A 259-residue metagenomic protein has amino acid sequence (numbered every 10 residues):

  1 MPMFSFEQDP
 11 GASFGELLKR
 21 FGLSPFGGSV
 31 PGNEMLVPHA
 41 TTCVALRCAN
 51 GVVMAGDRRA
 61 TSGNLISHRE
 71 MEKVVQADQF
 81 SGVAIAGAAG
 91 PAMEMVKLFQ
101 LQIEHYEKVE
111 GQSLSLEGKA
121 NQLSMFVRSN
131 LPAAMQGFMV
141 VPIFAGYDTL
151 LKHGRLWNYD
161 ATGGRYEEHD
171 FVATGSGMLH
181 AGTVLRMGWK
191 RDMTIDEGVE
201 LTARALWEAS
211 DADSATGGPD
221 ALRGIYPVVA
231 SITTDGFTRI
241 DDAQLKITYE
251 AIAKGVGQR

Functional and structural regions predicted by a protein language model:
M1-R259: Long, low-complexity N-terminal extensions
